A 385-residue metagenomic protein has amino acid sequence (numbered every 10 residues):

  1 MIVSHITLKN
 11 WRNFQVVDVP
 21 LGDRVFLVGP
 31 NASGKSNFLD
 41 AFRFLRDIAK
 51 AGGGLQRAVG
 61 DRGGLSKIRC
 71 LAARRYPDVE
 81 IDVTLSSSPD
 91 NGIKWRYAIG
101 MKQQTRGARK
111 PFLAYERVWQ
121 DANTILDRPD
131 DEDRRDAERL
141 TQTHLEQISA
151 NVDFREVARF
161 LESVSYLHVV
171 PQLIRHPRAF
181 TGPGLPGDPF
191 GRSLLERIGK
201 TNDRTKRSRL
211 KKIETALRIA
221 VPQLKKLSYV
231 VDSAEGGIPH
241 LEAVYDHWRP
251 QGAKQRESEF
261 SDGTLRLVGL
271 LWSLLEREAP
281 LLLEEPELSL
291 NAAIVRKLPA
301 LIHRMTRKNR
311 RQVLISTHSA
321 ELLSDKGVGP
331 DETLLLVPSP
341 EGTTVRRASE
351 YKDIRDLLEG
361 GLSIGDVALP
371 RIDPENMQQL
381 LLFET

Functional and structural regions predicted by a protein language model:
M1-Q15: N-terminal pre-Walker A segment at the start of P-loop NTPase domains
I2, K297-T385: C-terminal lobe/lid and adjacent interdomain/linker elements of RecA-like ASCE P-loop ATPase modules
W11, P30, P286: P-loop (Walker A) phosphate-binding loop of NTP-binding proteins
V16-G22, S273-L275, R307: Phosphate-binding P-loop
D23-R62, F190-S193, L267-E276, N291 (+3 more regions): Phosphate-binding glycine-rich loops of NTP-binding sites
D40-R106: Conserved P-loop NTP-binding catalytic core
P89-K225: Electropositive, glycine-dotted interaction segments that contact anionic polymers or phosphate-rich ligands
L210, T215-R218, K225-L275, P280-A293: Conserved ABC ATPase signature
